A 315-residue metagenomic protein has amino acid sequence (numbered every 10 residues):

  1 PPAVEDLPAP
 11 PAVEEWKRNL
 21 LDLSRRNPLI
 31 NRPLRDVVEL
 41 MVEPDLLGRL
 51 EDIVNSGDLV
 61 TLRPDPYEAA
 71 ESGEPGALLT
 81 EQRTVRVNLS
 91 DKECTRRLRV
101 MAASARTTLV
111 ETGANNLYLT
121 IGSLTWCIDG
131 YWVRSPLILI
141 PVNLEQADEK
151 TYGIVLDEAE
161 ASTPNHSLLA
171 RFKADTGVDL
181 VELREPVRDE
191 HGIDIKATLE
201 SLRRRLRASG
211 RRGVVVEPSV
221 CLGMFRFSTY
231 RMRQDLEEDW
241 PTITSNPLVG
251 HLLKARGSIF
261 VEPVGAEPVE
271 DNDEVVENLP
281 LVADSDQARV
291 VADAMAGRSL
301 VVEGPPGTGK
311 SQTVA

Functional and structural regions predicted by a protein language model:
P1-V110: Long, charged/polar, low-complexity intrinsically disordered N-terminal extensions that precede catalytic
A103-R134: Short, hydrophobic/proline-enriched secondary-structure or compact coil segments at domain edges
L169-D293: Pre-P-loop entry segment of helicase/translocase ATPase cores
S299: Walker A (P-loop) ATP-phosphate-binding motif of ABC ATPase nucleotide-binding domains
V302: Hydrophobic anchor at the beta1->P-loop junction of P-loop NTPases
G307: Walker A (P-loop) phosphate-binding loop of P-loop NTPases
K310: Conserved lysine of the Walker
T313-V314: Hydrophobic positions on the alpha1 helix immediately C-terminal to the Walker A/P-loop
